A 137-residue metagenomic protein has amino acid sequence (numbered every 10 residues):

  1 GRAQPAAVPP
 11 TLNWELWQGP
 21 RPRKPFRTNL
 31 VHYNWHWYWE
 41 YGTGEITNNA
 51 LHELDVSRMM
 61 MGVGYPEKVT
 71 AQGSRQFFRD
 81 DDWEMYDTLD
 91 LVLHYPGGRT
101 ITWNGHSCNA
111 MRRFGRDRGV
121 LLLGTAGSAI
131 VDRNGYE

Functional and structural regions predicted by a protein language model:
G1-T43, T47-E137: Contiguous beta-strand/loop segments that form the cofactor/metal-binding neighborhood of enzyme cores
